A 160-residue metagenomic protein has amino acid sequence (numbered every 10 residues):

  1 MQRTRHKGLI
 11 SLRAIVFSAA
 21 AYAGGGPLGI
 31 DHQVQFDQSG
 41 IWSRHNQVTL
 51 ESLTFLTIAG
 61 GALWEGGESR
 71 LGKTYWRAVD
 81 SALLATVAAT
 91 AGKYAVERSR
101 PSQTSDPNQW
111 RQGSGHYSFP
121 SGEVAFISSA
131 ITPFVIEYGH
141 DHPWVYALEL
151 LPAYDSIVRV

Functional and structural regions predicted by a protein language model:
Q2-L12, H45-N46: Bacterial N-terminal signal peptides that target proteins for export
I15: …; additionally, a secondary subgroup of soluble metalloenzymes is captured
S18-A20: N-terminal signal peptide c-region/cleavage motif recognized by signal peptidases
Y22-P120, V124-R159: Hydrophobic alpha-helical bundle signature of multipass membrane enzymes
